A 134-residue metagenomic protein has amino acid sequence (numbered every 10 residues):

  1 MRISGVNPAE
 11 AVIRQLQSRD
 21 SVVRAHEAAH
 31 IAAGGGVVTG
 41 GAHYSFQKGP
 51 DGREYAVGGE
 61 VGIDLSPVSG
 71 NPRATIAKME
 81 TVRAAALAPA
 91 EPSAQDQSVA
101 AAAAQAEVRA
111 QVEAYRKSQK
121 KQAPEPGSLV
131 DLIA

Functional and structural regions predicted by a protein language model:
M1-A134: Type III/flagellar secretion export determinants
